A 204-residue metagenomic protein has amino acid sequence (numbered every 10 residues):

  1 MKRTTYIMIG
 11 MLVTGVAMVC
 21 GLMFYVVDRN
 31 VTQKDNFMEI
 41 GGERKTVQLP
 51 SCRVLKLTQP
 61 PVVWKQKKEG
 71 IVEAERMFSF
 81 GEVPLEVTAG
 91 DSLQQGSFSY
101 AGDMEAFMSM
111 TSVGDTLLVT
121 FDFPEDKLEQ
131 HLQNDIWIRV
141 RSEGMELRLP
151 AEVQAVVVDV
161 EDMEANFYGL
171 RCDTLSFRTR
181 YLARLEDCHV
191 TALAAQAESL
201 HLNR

Functional and structural regions predicted by a protein language model:
M1-R178, R184-E186, N203: Intrinsically disordered, low-complexity terminal regions
A183-R204: Short, surface-exposed interaction patches in beta-rich subdomains that mediate adhesion/assembly near membranes
